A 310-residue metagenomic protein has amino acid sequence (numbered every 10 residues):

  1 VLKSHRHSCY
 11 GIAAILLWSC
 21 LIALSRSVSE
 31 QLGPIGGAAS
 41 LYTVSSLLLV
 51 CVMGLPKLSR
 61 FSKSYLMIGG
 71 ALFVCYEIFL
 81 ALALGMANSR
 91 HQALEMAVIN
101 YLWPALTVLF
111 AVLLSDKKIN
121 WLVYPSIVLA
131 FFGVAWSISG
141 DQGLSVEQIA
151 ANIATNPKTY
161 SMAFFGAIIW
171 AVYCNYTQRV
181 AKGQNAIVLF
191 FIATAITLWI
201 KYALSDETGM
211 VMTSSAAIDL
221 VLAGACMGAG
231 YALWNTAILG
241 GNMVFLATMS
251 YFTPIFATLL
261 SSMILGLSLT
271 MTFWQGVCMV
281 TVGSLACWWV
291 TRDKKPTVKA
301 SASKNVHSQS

Functional and structural regions predicted by a protein language model:
V1-A39, S145-R179, I200, L260 (+2 more regions): Glycine-/small-residue-enriched transmembrane alpha-helix faces in small-molecule transporters and effluxers
L2, A38-T43, S250-S310: C-terminal-most transmembrane helix of multi-pass membrane proteins
R6-Y10, I35-V52, K63-I68, V123-F132 (+3 more regions): Hydrophobic alpha-helical transmembrane segments of multi-pass integral membrane proteins, especially transporters
L16, C20-S27, Q31, S45-F61 (+6 more regions): Membrane-interface helix-cap regions at the ends of transmembrane helices in multi-pass membrane proteins
L17-L24, P56-L94, N100, W136 (+1 more regions): Specific transmembrane alpha-helical segments of multi-pass solute transporters/efflux pumps, especially DMT/EamA
G36-L47, G85-D116, M243-S262: Specific alpha-helical transmembrane segments that line the substrate/conduction pathway and gating interfaces
L49, I68, F73, I119-Q142 (+3 more regions): Hydrophobic transmembrane alpha-helices of multi-pass small-molecule transport proteins
V50-P56, W103-V128, I255-W274: C-terminal transmembrane-helix exit sites in multi-pass transporters
